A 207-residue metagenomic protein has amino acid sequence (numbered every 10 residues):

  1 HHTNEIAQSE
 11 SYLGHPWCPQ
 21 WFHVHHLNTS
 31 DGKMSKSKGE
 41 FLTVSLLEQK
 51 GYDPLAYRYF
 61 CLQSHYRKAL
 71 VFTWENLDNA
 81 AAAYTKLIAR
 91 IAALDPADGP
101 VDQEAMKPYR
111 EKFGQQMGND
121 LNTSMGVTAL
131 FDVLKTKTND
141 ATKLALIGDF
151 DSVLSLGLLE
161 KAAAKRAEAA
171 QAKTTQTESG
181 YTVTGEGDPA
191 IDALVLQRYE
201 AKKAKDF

Functional and structural regions predicted by a protein language model:
H1-D95: Alpha-helical recognition segments enriched in aromatics with Gly/Pro capping that present substrate-recognition
E5-Q8, T43, K112, A129 (+1 more regions): Short, hydrophobic/aromatic alpha-helical segments in well-folded domains
W21-H25, F60-C61, D98-V101, G126-A129 (+2 more regions): Short coil/turn segments at secondary-structure boundaries
M34-K36, Q103-E104, G185-A190: Short helix-capping and inter-helix turn/linker motifs at the boundaries of alpha-helical repeat units
V44-E48, G114, F131-L134, Y199: Amphipathic alpha-helical segments within well-ordered protein domains
K50, N119, K203-A204: Charged, alpha-helical scaffolding/interaction elements associated with membrane systems
A69-L70, N76-A141, F150-L158: Helix-loop elements that line ligand-binding/catalytic pockets
V127-F207: Basic, alpha-helical terminal appendages of large translation-related enzymes
